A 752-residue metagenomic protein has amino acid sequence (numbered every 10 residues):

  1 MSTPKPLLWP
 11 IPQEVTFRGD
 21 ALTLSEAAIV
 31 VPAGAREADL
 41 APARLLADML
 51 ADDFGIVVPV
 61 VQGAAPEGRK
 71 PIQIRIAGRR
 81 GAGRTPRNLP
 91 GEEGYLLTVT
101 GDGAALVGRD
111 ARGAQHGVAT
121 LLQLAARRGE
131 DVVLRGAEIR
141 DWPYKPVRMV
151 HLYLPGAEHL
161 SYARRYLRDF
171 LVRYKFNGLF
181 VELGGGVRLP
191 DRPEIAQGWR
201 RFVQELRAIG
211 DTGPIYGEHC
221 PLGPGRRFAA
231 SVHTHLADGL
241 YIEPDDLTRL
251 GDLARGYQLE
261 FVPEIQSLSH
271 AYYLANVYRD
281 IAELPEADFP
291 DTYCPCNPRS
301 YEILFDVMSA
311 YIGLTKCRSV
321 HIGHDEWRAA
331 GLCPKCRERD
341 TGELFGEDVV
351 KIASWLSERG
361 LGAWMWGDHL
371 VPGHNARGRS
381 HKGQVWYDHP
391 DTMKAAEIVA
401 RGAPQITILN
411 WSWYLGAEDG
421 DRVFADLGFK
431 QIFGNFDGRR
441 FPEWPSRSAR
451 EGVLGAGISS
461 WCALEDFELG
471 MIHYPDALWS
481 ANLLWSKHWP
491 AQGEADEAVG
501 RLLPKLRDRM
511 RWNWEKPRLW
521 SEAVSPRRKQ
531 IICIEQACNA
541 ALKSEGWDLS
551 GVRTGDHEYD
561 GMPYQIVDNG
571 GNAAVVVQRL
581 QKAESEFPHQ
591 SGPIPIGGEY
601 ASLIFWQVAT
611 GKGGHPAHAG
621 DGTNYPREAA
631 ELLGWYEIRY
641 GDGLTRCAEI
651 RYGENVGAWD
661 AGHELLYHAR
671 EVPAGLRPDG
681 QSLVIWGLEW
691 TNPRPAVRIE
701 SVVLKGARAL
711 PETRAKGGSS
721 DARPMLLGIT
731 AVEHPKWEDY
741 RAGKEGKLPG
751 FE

Functional and structural regions predicted by a protein language model:
S2-V147, L154, L284, L633 (+1 more regions): Contiguous, structured surface segment used for ligand recognition
P4-I11, V15-F17, R148, R164 (+6 more regions): Substrate-binding groove of N-acetylhexosamine-processing glycoside hydrolases
I29, L50, D110, V150 (+5 more regions): Conserved, mostly hydrophobic/aromatic
L134-G178: An acidic-aromatic substrate-binding cleft motif
G156, L167, G185-V187, I195 (+6 more regions): Active-site-proximal loop/turn and secondary-structure-junction residues that shape catalytic pockets, frequently
A163-R188, D211-G217, L314-K316: Catalytic domains of carbohydrate-active enzymes, especially glycoside hydrolases
G185-Y257, H270-F305, G313, H321 (+3 more regions): Aromatic- and acidic-residue-enriched carbohydrate-binding clefts of CAZyme catalytic domains
E515-E752: N-terminal/edge-of-domain interface segments
